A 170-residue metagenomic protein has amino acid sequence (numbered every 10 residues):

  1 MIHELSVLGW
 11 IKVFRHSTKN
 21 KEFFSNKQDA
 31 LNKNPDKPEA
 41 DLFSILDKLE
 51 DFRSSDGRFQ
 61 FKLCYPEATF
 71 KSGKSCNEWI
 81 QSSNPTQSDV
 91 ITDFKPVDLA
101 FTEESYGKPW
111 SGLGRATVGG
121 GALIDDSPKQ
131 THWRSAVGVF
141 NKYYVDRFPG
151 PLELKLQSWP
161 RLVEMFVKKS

Functional and structural regions predicted by a protein language model:
M1-S170: Mature extracellular or lumenal effector domains of secreted proteins and single-pass membrane receptors/adhesion
